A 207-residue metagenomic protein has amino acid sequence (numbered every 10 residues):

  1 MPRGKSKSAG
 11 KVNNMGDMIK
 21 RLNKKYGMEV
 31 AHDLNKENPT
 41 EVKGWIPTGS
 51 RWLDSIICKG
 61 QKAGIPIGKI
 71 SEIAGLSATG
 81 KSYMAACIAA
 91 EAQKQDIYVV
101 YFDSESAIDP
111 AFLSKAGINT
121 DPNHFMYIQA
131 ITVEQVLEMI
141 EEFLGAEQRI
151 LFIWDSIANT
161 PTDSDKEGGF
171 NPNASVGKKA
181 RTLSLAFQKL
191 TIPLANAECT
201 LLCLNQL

Functional and structural regions predicted by a protein language model:
R3, K7-P122, I140-G145: The Walker A/P-loop phosphate-binding site
V12-M15, I46-S50, D54, I67 (+4 more regions): Amphipathic alpha-helical transducer elements in NTP-driven molecular machines
Q93, F102, F125, I157-A158 (+1 more regions): Intrinsically disordered, low-complexity linker/loop segments enriched in Gly/Pro and charged/polar residues
D96-Y98, N123, Q148-L151, N196-C203: Loop/turn-to-beta-strand initiation segments
I108-F112, Q135-L137, T160-S164: Switch/connector loops and helix/strand junctions flanking conserved nucleotide-binding motifs in nucleotide-processing
T120-A130: Conserved P-loop NTPase mechanochemical-coupling segment
L137-F152, L190-T191: Short amphipathic alpha-helices and their capping/turn segments at secondary-structure boundaries
L151-N196, C203-L207: Conserved P-loop NTPase nucleotide-binding/switch module
